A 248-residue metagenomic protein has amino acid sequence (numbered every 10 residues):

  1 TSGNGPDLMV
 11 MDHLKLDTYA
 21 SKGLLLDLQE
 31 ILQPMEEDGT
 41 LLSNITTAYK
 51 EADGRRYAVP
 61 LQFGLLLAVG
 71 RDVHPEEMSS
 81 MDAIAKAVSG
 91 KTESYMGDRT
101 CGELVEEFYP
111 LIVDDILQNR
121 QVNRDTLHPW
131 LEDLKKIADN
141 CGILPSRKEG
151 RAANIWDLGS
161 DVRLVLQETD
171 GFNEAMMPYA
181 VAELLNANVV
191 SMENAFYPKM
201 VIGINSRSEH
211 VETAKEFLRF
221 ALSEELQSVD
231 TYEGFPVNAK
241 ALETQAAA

Functional and structural regions predicted by a protein language model:
T1-L16, K148-D157: Early extracytoplasmic/lumenal segment of secretory-pathway proteins
D7-V10, A58-P60, L67-G70, R163-Q167 (+1 more regions): Structural recognition of the beta-strand scaffold that forms the well-ordered cores of secreted hydrolase catalytic
M11-L67, L184-V189: Hinge/lid segment of periplasmic solute-binding proteins
H13-T18, G64-L67, H74-P75, T100-E103 (+1 more regions): Solvent-exposed loop/turn segments at secondary-structure junctions within structured extracellular/periplasmic domains
V73-V88: Flexible hinge/capping segments at coil-to-helix
G90-S146, A175-V181: Extracytoplasmic/periplasmic substrate-binding proteins
E132-E216: Extracytoplasmic/periplasmic substrate-binding proteins
M200-A248: Mature extracytoplasmic/periplasmic domains
